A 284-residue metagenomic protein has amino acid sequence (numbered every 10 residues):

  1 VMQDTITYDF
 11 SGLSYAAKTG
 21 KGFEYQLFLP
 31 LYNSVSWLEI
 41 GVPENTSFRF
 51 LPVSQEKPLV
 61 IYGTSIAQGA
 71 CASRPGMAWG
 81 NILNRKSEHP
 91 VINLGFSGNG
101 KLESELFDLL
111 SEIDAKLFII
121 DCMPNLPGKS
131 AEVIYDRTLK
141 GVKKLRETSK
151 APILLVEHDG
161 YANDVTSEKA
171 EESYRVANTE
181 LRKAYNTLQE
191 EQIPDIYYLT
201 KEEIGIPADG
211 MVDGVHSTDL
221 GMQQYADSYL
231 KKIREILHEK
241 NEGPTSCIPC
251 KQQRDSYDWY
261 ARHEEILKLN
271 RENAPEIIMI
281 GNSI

Functional and structural regions predicted by a protein language model:
V1-P58, A226, L230-I280, I284: N-terminal secretory targeting modules
E56-G80, P275-I284: Catalytic nucleophile-elbow at a beta strand-turn-alpha helix junction centered on a G-D-S/GDSL motif, marking
I61, V91-N93, Y198, M279: Conserved beta-strand scaffold positions in the cores of enzyme catalytic domains, especially in NTP/NDP-utilizing
I66-A70, I92-F96, M123-E132: Surface-exposed cleft-lining segments at the edges of enzyme active sites
G80-I92, N186-T187: Short helix-loop-beta junction
N93-G100, E202: Short beta->alpha junction loops
N99-D108, A261: Structural motif
S104-E242: Alpha-helical cap/lid subdomain in secreted, periplasmic, or secretory-pathway luminal O-acyl-processing enzymes
